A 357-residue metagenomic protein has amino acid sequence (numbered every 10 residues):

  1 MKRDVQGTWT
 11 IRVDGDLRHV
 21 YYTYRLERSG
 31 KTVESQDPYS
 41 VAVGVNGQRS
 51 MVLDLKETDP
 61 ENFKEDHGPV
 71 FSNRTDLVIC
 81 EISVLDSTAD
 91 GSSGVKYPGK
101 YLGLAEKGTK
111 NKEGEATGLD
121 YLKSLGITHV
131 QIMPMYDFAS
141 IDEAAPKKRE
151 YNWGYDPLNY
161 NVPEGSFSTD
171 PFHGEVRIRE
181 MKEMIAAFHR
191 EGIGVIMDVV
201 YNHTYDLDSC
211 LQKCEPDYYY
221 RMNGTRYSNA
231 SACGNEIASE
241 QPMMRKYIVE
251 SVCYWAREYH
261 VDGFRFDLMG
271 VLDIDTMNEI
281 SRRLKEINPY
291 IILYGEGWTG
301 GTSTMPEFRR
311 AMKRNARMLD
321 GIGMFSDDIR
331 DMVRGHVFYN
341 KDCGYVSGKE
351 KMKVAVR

Functional and structural regions predicted by a protein language model:
K2-R3, K148-R149, G154-Y155, N161 (+1 more regions): Active-site-proximal helices and loops of the catalytic beta/alpha 8
D4-E106: The feature marks proteins involved in alpha-glucan
T8-T10, P60-H67, E113-L119, N278-I280 (+1 more regions): Short alpha-helical segments and helix-capping/turn motifs at coil-helix boundaries
E65-P69, R265-L268, D342: Active-site rim elements
I79, I196, R265, Y294-G295: Generic enzyme active-site microenvironment
L85-Y259, M269, T276-N288, I292: Substrate-binding/active-site clefts of carbohydrate-active enzymes
A232-I237, F264, K313-R317: Short beta-alpha connecting loops at secondary-structure transitions that line or flank enzyme active sites
